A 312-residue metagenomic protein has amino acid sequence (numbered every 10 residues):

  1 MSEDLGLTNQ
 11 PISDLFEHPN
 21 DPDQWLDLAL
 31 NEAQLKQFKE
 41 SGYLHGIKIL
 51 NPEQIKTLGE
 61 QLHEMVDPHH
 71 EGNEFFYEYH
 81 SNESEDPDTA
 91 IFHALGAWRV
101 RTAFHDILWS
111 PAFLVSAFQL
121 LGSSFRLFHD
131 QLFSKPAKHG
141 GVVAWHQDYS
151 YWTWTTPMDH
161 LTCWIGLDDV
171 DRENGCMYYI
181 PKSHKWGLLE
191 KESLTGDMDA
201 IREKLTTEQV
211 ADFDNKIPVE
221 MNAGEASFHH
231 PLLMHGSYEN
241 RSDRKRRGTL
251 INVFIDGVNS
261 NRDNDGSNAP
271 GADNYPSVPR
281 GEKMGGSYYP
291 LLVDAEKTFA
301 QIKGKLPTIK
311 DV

Functional and structural regions predicted by a protein language model:
S2-D23, A226-F228, L232-V312: Non-heme Fe(II)/2-oxoglutarate
S2-S41, I47-W145, Y151-W154, N264 (+1 more regions): Non-heme Fe(II)-dependent double-stranded beta-helix
S13-D14, H18, V170-M234, Y238: Double-stranded beta-helix
S123-D130, G141-V143, D159-I165, G175 (+1 more regions): Generic beta-strand structural signal
Q131, Q147-Y149, I165-D169, P181: Short, structured patches in soluble enzyme cores that scaffold and shape functional sites
P136, D171, W186, I255-G257: Feature marks short, surface-exposed loop/turn motifs that line or immediately flank catalytic pockets and channel
Q147-D148, D197-F213, D243-K245, N264-D273: Short, surface-exposed loop/helix-turn segments at secondary-structure junctions that function as lids/hinges flanking
T153-R172, E220-M221, F228, I251-I255: Short, conserved beta-strand element in jelly-roll/cupin
